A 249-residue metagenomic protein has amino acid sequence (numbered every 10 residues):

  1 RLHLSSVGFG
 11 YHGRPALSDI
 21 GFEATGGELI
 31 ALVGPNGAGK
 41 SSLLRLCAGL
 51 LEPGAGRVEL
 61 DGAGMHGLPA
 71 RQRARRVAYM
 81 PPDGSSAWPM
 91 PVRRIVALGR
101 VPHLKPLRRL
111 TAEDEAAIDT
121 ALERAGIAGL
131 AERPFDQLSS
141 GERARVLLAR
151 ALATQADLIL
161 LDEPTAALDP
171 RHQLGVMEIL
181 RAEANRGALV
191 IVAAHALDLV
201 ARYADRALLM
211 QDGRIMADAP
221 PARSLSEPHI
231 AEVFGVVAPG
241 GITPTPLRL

Functional and structural regions predicted by a protein language model:
V33-P35: The feature captures the beta-strand-to-loop junction immediately N-terminal to the Walker
A48: Helix-to-loop junction immediately C-terminal to a conserved catalytic motif
G56-G64: Conserved ABC transporter NBD signature motif
I159-D162: Catalytic Walker B motif of ABC-type/P-loop ATPase nucleotide-binding domains
A194-H195: H-loop/switch region of ABC-family ATPase nucleotide-binding domains
P228-L249: ABC ATPase nucleotide-binding domains
